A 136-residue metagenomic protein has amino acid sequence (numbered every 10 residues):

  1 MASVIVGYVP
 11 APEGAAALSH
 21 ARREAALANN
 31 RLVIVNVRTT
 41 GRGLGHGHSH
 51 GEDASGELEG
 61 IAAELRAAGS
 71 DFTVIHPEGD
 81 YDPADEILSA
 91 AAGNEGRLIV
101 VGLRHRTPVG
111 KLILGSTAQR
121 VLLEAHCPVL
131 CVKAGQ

Functional and structural regions predicted by a protein language model:
A2, R97, H126: Conserved acidic residues
A2-G51, A68-F72: Small/aliphatic-rich secondary-structure junction motif
E13, A67-I99: Structural beta-alpha unit
A28, A68, T117, E124-H126: Short, structured coil segments at secondary-structure junctions
N36-V37, G102-R104, K133-A134: Short secondary-structure boundary segments
G51-E59: Short, surface-exposed alpha-helical segments at coil->helix boundaries
V101-R120, E124: Glycine-rich, Arg-bearing micro-motifs that act as flexible, cationic patches
C127-Q136: Short, flexible loop segments at boundaries between secondary-structure elements
